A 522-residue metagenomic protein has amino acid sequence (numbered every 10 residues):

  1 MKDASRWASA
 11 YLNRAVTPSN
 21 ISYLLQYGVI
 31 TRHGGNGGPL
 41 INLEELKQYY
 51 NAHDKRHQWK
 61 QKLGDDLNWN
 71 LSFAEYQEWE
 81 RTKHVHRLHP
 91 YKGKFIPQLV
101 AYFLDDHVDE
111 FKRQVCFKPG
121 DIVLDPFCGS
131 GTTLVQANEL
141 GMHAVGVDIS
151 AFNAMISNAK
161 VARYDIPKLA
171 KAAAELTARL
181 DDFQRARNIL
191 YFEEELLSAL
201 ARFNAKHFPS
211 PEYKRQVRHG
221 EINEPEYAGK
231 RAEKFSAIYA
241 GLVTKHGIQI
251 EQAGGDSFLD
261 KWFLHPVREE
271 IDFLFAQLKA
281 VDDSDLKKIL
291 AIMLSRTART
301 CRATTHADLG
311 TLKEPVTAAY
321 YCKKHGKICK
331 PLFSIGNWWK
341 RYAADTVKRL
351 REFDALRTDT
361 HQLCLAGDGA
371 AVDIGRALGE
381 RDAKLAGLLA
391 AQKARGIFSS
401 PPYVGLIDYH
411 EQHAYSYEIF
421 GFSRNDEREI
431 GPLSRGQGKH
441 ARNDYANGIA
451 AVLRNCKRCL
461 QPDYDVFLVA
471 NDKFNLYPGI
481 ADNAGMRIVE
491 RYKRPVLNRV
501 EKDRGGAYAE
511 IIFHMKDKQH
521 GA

Functional and structural regions predicted by a protein language model:
M1-P18: Polyanion-binding surface elements
K2, L25-K55: Short helix-start
N20, S236-I397, V404: SAM-dependent nucleic-acid methyltransferase catalytic core
K47-D121, K287, R296-A303: Class I S-adenosyl-L-methionine
R81, N471-A522: Class I S-adenosyl-L-methionine
I96, F103, D109-R185, Y321-D373 (+6 more regions): Conserved S-adenosyl-L-methionine
M155-P266, E270, L274-Q277, F422-R435: Conserved phosphoryl-transfer catalytic core
I374-I397, P402-P462: SAM-dependent methyltransferase catalytic-core segment centered on the flexible catalytic loop and adjoining short
